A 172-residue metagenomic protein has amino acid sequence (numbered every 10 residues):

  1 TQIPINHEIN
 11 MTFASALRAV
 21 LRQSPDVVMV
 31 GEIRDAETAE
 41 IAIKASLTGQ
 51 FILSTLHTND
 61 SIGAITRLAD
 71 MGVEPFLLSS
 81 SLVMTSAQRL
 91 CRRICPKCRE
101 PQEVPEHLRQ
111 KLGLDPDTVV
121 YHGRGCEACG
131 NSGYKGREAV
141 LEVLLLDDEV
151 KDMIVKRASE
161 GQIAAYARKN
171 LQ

Functional and structural regions predicted by a protein language model:
T1-Q172: Short, flexible helix-loop junctions that flank or precede catalytic/ligand sites
